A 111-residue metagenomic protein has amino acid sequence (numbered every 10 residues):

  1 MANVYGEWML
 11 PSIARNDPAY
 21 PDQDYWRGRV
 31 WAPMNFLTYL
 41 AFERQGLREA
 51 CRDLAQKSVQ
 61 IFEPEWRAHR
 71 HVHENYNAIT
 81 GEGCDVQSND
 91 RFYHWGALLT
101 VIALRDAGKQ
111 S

Functional and structural regions predicted by a protein language model:
M1-A2, G46-I61: Extended, well-ordered alpha-helical scaffold segments
M1-V30, E63-S111: Extended glycan-interaction surfaces of carbohydrate-active proteins
A19, G28-P33, Q45-R48, R52: Conserved structured core elements
N35-E49, T100-Q110: Well-ordered alpha-helical scaffold segments within catalytic/enzyme domains
